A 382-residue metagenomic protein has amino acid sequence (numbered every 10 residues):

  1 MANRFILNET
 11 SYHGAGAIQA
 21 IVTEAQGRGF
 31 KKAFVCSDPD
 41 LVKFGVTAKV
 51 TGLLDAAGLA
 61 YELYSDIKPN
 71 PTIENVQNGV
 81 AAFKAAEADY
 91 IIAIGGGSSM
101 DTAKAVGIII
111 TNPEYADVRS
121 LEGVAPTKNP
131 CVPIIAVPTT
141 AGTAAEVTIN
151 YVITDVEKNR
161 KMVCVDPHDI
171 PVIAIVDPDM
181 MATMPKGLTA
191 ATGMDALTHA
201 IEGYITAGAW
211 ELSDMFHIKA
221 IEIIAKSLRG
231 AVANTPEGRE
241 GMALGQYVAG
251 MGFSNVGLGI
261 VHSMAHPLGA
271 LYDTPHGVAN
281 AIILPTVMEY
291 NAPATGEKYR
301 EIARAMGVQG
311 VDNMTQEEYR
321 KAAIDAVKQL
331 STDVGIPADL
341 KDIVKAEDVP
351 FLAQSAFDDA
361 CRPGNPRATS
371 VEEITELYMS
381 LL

Functional and structural regions predicted by a protein language model:
M1-Y64, L381: An N-terminal, well-structured beta->alpha segment
I18-I21, K43-V46, I73-V76, S99-A103 (+3 more regions): Short glycine/serine/threonine-rich phosphate/pyrophosphate-binding segments that cradle anionic phosphate groups
V42-Y115, R229-R239: N-terminal small/polar loop signature for handling phosphorylated ligands or for N-terminal nucleophile
E74-D179: Glycine/threonine-rich beta-strand-loop-alpha-helix active-site module that forms ligand/phosphate-binding
N150-V256: Carboxylate- and glycine-rich phosphate/diphosphate-binding segment that chelates Mg2+/Mn2+
L271-D348: Gly/Pro-rich interdomain helix-loop hinge
A346-L382: Short, amphipathic C-terminal "tail helix"
